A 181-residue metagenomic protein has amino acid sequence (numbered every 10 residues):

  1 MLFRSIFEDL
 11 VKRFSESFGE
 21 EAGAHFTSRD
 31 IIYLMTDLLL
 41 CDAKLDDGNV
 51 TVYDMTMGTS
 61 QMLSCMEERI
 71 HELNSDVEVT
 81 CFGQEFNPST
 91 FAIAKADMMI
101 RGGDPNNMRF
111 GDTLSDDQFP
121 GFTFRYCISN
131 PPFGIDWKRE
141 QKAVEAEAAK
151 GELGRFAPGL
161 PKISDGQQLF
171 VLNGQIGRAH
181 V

Functional and structural regions predicted by a protein language model:
M1-S15: Long recognition/docking surfaces used for binding and targeting
R4-E8, R29, Y33, Q168 (+1 more regions): Non-catalytic, well-ordered alpha-helical scaffold segments
E16-E20: Conserved adenine-nucleotide phosphate-binding loops and their immediately adjacent elements
A22-S129, G134-E145: Conserved S-adenosyl-L-methionine
F91, K95, M108, G159-H180: Conserved Class I SAM-dependent methyltransferase catalytic core
D104-M108, A149-G154, H180: Short acidic (Asp/Glu) and glycine-rich catalytic loops that position anionic groups and cofactors
F133-L169: Mobile active-site "lid"/loop adjacent to the S-adenosyl-L-methionine
